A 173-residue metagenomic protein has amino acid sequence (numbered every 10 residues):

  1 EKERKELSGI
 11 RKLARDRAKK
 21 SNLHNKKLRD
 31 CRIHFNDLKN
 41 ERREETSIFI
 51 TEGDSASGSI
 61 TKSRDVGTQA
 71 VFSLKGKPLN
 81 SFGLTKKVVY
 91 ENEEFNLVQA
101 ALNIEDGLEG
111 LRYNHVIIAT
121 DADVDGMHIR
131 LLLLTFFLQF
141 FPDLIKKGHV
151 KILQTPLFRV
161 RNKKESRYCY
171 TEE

Functional and structural regions predicted by a protein language model:
E1-K77, L108, N114-V116: GHKL-family ATPase ATP-binding module
K5-G9, R15-K19, L23, S47 (+2 more regions): C-terminal interaction appendages of subunits in large macromolecular complexes
